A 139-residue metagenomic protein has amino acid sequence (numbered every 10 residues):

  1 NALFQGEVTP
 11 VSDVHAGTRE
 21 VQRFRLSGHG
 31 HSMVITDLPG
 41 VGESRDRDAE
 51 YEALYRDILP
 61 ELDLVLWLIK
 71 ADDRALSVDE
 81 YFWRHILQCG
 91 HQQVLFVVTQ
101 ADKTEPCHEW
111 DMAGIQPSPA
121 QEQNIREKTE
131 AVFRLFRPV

Functional and structural regions predicted by a protein language model:
N1-L38: Conserved G1/Walker A P-loop phosphate-binding module
D13, V41-R47, A71-A75: Short, flexible loop segments at the rims of nucleotide/cofactor-binding pockets, characterized by
R19-V21, I35-T36, A49-Y55, L64: Well-ordered mid-protein domain cores that form the structural environment of catalytic cofactors
S27-G30, A53-P138: Conserved C-terminal guanine-recognition region of P-loop GTPase G domains, centered on the G4
V34, D46, P106: Short acidic, gly/pro-rich beta-turn/loop elements at beta-sheet edges and active-site/ligand-binding grooves
D37-G40, V98: Flexible glycine-/small-residue-rich
P39-D48, P117-E122: Flexible beta-alpha connector loops of hexameric P-loop NTPases
